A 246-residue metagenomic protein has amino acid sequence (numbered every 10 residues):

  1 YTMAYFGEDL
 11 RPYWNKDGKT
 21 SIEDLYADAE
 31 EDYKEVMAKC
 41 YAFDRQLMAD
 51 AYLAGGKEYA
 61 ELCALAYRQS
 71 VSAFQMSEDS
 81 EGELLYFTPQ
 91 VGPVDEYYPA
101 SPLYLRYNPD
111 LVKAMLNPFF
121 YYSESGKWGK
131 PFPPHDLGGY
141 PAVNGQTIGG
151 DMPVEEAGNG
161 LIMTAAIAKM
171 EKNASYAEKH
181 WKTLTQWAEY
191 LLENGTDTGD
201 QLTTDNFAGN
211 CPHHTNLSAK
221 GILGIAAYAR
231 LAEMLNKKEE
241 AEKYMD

Functional and structural regions predicted by a protein language model:
Y1-G92: Acidic/polar, glycine-enriched structural segments that form the non-catalytic walls/loops of the carbohydrate-binding
W14-M37, P89-T198, H214-A232: Aromatic-rich carbohydrate-recognition surfaces in CAZymes
E58-L62, A66-R68, D197-D200, N216 (+1 more regions): Accessory structured domains or lobes within enzymes
S72-D79, E193-Q201: C-terminal ends of transmembrane alpha-helices and the immediately adjacent extracellular/lumenal or cytosolic loop
L202-G209: Short linear capping/connector segments at secondary-structure termini
A232-D246: Carbohydrate-active enzyme catalytic cores, enriched for enzymes that act on polyanionic acidic polysaccharides
